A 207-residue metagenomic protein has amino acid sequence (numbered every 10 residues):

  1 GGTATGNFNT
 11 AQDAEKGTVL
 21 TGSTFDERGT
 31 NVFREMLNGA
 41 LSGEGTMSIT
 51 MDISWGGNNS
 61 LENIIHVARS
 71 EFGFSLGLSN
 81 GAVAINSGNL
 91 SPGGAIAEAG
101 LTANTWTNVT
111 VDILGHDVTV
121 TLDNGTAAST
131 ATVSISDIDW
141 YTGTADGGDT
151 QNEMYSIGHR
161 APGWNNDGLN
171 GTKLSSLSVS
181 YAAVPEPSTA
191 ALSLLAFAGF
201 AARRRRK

Functional and structural regions predicted by a protein language model:
G1-E27, L174-V179: Extracytoplasmic low-complexity segments
T21-T46, A95-G100: Short surface loop/edge beta-strand patches of beta-sandwich-type extracellular domains that form ligand-contact sites
E62-I85: Glycan-recognition/cleft segments
N86-N108: Short, aromatic/His-centered strand-loop micro-motif at the edge of beta-sheets
T105-I113, V118-L122: Short tryptophan-centered beta-strand motifs in secreted/extracellular beta-sheet-rich domains of glycan-recognition
V133-T172: Flexible glycan-contacting loops in extracellular carbohydrate-active proteins
S180-L195: Short, threonine-centered small-residue motifs that mark membrane-proximal processing/anchoring sites and TM-junction
A201-K207: C-terminal membrane-anchoring or membrane-association module
